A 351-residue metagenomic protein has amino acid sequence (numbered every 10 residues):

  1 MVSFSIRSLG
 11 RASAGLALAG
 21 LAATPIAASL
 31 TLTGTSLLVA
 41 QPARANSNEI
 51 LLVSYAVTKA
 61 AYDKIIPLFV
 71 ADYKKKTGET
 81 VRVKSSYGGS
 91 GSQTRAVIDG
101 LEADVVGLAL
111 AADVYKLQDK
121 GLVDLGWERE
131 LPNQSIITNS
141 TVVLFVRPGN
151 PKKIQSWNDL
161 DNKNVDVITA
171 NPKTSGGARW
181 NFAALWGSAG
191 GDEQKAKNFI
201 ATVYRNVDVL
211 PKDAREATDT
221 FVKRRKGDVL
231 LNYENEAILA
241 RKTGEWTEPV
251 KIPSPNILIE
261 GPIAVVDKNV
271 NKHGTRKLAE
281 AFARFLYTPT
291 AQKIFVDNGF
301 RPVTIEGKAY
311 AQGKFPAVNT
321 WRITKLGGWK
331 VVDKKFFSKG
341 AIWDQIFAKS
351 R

Functional and structural regions predicted by a protein language model:
V2-I26: Bacterial N-terminal signal peptides that target proteins for export
I26-A45: Signal peptide processing junction and immediate N-terminal pro/mature segment of secreted/exported proteins
R44-T174: N-terminal segment of the mature folded domain
P67-T77, N158-T220: Ligand-binding cleft/hinge of the Venus flytrap
T141-N150, E260-L278, I294-N298: A bilobed periplasmic-binding-protein/Venus flytrap-type ligand-binding module shared by bacterial periplasmic
G149-Q155, T174, G187-Q194, N269-K277: Short helix-loop capping/hinge motifs at secondary-structure junctions, enriched in acidic/polar residues
G191-P255, P262: Ligand-binding pocket segment of bilobal, Venus flytrap-like solute-binding proteins
V270-R351: Extracellular/periplasmic juxtamembrane helices and adjacent flexible linkers that interface with membrane partners
